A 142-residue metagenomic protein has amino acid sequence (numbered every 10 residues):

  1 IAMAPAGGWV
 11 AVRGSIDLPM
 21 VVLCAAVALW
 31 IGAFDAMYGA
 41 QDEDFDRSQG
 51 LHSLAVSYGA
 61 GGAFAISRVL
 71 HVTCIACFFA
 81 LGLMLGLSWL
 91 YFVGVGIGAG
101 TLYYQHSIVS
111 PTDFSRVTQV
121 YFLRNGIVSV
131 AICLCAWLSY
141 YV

Functional and structural regions predicted by a protein language model:
I1-V142: Multi-pass alpha-helical membrane architecture of UbiA-family and related isoprenoid/lipid prenyltransferases
